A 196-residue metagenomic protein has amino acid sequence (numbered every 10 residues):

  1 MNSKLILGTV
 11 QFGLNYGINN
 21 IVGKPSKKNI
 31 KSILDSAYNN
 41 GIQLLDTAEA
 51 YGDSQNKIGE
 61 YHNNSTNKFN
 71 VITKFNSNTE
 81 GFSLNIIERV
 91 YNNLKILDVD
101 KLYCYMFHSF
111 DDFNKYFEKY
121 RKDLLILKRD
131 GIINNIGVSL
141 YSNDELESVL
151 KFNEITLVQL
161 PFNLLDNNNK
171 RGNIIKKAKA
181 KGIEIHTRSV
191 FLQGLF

Functional and structural regions predicted by a protein language model:
M1-F69: N-terminal binding-site loop/beta-alpha segment at the start of enzyme catalytic domains that lines or forms
L7, A37, L45, I58 (+7 more regions): Conserved, mostly hydrophobic/aromatic
I21-S36, G81-D98, Y141-S148: Short, acidic/polar
A48-N56, N78-L84, D112-Y116, L164-K170: Acidic-and-aromatic substrate-binding clefts and catalytic sites of carbohydrate-active enzymes
G59-N70, Y91-D100, K128, V149-N153 (+1 more regions): Acidic (Asp/Glu)-rich catalytic clusters
N67-E80, C104-H108: A short, structured active-site edge motif that brings together acidic residues
L94-N114: Active-site groove signature of glycoside hydrolases
F110-F196: Beta/alpha (TIM)-barrel catalytic core signal, keyed to glycine-rich beta->alpha loops juxtaposed to Asp/Glu that bind
